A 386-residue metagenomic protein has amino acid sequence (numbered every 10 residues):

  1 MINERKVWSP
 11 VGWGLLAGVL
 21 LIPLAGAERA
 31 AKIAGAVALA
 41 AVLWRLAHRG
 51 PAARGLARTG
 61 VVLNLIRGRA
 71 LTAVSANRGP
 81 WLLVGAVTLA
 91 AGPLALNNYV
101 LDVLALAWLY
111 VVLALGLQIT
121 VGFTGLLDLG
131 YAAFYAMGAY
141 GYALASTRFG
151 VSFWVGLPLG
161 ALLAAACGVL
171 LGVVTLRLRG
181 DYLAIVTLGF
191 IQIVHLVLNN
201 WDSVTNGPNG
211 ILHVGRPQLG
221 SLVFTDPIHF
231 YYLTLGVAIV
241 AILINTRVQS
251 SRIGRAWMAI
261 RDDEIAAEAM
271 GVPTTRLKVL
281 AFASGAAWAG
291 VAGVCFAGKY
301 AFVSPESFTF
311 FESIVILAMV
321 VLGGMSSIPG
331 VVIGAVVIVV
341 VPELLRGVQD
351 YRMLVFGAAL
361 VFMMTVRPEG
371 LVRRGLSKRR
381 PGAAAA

Functional and structural regions predicted by a protein language model:
I2-A386: Transmembrane alpha-helices and adjacent helix-loop boundaries
